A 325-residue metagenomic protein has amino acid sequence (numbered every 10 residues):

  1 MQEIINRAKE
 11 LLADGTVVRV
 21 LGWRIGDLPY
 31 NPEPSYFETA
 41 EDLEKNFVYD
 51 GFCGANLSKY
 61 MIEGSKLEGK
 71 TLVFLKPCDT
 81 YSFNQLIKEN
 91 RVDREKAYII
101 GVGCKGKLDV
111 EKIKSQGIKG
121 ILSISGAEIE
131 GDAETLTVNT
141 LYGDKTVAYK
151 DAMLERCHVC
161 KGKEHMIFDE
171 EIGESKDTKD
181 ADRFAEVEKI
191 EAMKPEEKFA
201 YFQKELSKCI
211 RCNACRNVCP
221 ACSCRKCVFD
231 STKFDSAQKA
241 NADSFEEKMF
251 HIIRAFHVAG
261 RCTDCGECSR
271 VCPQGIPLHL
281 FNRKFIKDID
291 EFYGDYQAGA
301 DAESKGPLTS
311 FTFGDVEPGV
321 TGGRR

Functional and structural regions predicted by a protein language model:
M1-F202: Iron-sulfur-associated redox domains of electron-transfer enzymes in respiratory and anaerobic energy metabolism
M1-I4, C212, C265, L278: Generic structural signal for well-ordered, non-membrane alpha-helical segments in soluble metabolic enzymes
G15-V18, N90, C212, R216 (+2 more regions): Short secondary-structure junctions and interdomain/linker hinges
V73-K76, C209, V271: Active-site-adjacent beta-strand anchor residues
D79, C215, P277-L278: Helix N-cap / loop-to-helix initiation motif
Y81, N217, R270: Short alpha-helical basic/polar micro-motif
K150-D169, C212-C215, C222-C227, C265-C268: Cysteine-cluster motifs in flexible loop/terminal segments that predominantly coordinate metals
K179-S207, A221-R325: Ferredoxin-type iron-sulfur electron-transfer modules in oxidoreductases and energy-metabolism complexes
